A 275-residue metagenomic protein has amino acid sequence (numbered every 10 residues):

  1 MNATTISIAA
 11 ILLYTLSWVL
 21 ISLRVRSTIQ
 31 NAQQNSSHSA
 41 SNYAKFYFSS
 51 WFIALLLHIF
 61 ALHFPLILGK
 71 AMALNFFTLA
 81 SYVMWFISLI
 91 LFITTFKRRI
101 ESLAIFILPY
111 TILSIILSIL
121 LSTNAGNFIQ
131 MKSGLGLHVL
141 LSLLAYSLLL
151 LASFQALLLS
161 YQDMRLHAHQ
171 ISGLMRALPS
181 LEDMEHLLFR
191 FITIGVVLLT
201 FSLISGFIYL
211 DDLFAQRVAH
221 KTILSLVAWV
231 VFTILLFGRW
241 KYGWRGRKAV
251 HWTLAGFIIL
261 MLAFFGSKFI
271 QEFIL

Functional and structural regions predicted by a protein language model:
M1-L16, L141, A145-L149, I274: Hydrophobic transmembrane alpha-helical segments in integral membrane proteins
I8-A32, L151: N-terminal signal-anchor/start-transfer transmembrane helix
N42-S49, F77-T78, E101-I112, K248-A255: Cytoplasmic-side transmembrane-helix entry/capping segments in multi-pass membrane proteins
H58-I93, I100-F106, L210-L224: Membrane-interface helix-loop-helix modules in multi-pass inner-membrane proteins
F92-S142: Hydrophobic alpha-helical segments and helix pairs
Q162-M184: Membrane-interface interhelical connector segments
G238-I259: Interfacial loop-to-transmembrane junctions
L262-L275: Juxtamembrane boundary at the C-terminal end of a transmembrane helix
